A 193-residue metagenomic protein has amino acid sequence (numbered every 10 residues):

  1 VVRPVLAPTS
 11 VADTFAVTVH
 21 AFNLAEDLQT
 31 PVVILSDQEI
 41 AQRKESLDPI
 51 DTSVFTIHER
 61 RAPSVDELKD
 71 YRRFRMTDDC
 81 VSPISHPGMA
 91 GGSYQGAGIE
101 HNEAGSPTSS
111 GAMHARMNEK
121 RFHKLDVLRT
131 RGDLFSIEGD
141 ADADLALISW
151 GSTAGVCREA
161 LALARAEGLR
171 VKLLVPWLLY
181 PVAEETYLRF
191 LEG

Functional and structural regions predicted by a protein language model:
V1: Flexible glycine/proline-rich, aromatic-decorated loop/lid segments
V5-S10, A146-I148: Short, well-ordered beta-strand elements within core beta-sheets of diverse protein domains
A12-F15: Active-site glycine- and acidic-residue-rich loops that bind and position anionic ligands or nucleotide-like cofactors
V17-G193: Flexible, low-complexity linker and terminal segments
